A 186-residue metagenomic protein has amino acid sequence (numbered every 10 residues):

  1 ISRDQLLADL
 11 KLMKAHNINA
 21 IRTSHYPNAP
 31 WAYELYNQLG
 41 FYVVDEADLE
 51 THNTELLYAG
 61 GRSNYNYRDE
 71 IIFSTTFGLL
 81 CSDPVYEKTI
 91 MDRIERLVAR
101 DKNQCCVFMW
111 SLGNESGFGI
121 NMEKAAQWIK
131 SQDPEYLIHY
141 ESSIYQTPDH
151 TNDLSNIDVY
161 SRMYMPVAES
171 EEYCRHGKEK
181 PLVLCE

Functional and structural regions predicted by a protein language model:
I1-M13, E34: N-terminal carbohydrate-binding accessory modules
L12, A20-E186: Substrate-binding/catalytic cleft of secreted carbohydrate-active enzymes, primarily glycoside hydrolases
N17: Phosphate-binding active sites in nucleotide-utilizing proteins
